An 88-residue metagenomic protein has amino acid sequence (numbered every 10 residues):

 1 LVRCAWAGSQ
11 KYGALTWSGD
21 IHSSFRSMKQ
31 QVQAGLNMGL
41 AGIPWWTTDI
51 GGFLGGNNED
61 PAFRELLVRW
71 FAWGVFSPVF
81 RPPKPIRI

Functional and structural regions predicted by a protein language model:
L1-I88: Catalytic-domain carbohydrate-binding cleft regions of carbohydrate-active enzymes
